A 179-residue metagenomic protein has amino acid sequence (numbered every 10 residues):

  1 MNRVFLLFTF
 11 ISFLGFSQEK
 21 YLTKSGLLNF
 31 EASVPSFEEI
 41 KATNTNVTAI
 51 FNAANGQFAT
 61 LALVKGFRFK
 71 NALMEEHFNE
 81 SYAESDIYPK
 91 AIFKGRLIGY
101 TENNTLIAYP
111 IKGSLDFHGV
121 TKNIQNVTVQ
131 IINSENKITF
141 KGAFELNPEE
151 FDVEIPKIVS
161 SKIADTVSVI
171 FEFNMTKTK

Functional and structural regions predicted by a protein language model:
V4-F13: Sec-dependent N-terminal signal peptides
Q18-K179: Low-complexity, acidic/polar, glycine-enriched regions of mature
